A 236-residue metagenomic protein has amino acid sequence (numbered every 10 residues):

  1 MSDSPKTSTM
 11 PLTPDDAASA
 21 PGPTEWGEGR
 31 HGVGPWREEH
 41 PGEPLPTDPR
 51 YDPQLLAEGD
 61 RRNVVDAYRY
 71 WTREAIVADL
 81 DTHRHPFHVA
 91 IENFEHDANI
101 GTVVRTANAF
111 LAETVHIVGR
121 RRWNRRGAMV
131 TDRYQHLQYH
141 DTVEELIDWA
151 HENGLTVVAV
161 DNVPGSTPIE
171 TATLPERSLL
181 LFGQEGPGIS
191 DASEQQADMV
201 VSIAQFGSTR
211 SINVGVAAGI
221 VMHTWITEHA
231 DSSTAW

Functional and structural regions predicted by a protein language model:
M1-W236: Post-transcriptional modification and biogenesis factors for structured RNAs of the translation apparatus
